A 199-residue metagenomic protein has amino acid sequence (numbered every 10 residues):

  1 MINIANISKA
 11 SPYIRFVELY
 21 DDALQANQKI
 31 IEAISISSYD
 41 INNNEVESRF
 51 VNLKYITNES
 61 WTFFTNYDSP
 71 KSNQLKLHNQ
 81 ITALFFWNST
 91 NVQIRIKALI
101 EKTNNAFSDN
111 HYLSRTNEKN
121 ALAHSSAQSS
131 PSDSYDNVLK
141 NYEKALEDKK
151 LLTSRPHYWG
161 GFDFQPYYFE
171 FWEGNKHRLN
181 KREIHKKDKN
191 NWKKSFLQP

Functional and structural regions predicted by a protein language model:
M1-P199: Binding-site signature for planar aromatic cofactors or substrates
